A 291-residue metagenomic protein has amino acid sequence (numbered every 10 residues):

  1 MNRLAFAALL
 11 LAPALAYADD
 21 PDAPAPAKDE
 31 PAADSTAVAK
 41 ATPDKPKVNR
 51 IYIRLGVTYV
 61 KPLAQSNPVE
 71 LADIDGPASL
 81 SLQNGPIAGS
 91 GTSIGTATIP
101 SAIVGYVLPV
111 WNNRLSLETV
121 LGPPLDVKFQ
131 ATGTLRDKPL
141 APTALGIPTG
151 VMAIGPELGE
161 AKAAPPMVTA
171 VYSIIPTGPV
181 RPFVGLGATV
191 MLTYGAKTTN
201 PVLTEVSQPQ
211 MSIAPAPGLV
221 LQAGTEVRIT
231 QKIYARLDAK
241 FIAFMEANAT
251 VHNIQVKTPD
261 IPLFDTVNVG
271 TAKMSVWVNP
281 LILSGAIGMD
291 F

Functional and structural regions predicted by a protein language model:
M1-Y17: Gram-negative bacterial Sec-dependent N-terminal signal peptides
A12, K61, I99, L108 (+5 more regions): Hydrophobic alpha-helix-in-membranes signature
A14, A37-D44, K61, G105-V110 (+3 more regions): Outer-membrane beta-barrel proteins
D19-Y106, I282-S284, G288-D290: Short glycine/proline- and aromatic-enriched beta-strand/turn motifs that initiate or cap beta-hairpins
L55-V57, A102-Y106, L121, P166-Y172 (+4 more regions): Residues on the lipid-exposed face of transmembrane beta-strands in outer-membrane beta-barrel proteins
L63-A97, P124-A164, V190-A216, F244-I282: Extracellular/periplasm-exposed beta-strand and loop segments of Gram-negative cell-envelope proteins, dominated by
W111-L117, G178-V180, I233-A235: Repeated loop/turn-to-beta-strand initiation elements of outer-membrane beta-barrel proteins
E157-T189, T193: Hydrophobic, well-structured mid-protein blocks that either form specific transmembrane helices
